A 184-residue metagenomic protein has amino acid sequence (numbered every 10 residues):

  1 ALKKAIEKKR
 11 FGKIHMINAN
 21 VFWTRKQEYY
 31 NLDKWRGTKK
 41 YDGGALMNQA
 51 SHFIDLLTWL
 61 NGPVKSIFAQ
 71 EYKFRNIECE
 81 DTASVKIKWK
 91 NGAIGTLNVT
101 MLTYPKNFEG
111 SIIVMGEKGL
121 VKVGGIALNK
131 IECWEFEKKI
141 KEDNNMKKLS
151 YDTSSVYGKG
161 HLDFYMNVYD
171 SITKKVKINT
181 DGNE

Functional and structural regions predicted by a protein language model:
A1-N76: Predominantly a Rossmann-like dinucleotide-binding segment in NAD(P)-dependent oxidoreductases
K4-E7, T38-K39, I87, S155 (+1 more regions): Short, flexible coil/turn micro-motifs enriched in small/turn-prone residues
M16-V21, K122-M146: Mobile, glycine-enriched helix-loop/loop "lid" segments at the mouths of ligand-binding/catalytic clefts that gate
F22-T24, I126, V156-G160: Short coil/turn segments
R25-Y29, L56, A83, F136-E142 (+1 more regions): Short hydrophobic/aromatic-rich motifs at helix boundaries and adjacent loops
N48, I54-K130, G160-K177: Contiguous beta-strand/loop segments that form the cofactor/metal-binding neighborhood of enzyme cores
K141-E184: C-terminal helical cap and adjacent loop that interface with cofactors, partners, or active-site loops
